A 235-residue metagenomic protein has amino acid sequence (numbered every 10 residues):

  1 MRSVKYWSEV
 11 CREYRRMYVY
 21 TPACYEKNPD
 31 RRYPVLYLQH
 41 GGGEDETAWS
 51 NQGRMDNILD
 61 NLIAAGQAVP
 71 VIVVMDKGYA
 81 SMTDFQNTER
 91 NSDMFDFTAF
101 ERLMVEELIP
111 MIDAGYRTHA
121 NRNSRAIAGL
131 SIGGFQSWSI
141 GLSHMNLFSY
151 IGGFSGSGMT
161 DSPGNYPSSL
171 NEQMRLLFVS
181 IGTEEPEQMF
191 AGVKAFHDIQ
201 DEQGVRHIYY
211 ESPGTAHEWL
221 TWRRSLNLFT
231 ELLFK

Functional and structural regions predicted by a protein language model:
M1-K235: Non-catalytic cap/lid and distal C-terminal segments of serine-dependent acyl enzymes
